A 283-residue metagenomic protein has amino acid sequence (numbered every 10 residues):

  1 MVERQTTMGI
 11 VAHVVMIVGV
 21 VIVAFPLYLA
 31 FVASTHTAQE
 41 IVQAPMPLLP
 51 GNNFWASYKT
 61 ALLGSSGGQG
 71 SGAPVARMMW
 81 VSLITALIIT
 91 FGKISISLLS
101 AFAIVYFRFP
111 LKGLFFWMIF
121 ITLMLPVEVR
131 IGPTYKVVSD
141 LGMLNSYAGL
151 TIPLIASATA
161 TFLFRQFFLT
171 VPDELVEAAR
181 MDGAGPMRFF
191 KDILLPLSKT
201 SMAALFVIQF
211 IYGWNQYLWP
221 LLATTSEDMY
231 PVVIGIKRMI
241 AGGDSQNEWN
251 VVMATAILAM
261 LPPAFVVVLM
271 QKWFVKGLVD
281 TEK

Functional and structural regions predicted by a protein language model:
R4, M8-K283: A structural signal for multi-pass alpha-helical bundles of membrane permease subunits that mediate small-molecule
